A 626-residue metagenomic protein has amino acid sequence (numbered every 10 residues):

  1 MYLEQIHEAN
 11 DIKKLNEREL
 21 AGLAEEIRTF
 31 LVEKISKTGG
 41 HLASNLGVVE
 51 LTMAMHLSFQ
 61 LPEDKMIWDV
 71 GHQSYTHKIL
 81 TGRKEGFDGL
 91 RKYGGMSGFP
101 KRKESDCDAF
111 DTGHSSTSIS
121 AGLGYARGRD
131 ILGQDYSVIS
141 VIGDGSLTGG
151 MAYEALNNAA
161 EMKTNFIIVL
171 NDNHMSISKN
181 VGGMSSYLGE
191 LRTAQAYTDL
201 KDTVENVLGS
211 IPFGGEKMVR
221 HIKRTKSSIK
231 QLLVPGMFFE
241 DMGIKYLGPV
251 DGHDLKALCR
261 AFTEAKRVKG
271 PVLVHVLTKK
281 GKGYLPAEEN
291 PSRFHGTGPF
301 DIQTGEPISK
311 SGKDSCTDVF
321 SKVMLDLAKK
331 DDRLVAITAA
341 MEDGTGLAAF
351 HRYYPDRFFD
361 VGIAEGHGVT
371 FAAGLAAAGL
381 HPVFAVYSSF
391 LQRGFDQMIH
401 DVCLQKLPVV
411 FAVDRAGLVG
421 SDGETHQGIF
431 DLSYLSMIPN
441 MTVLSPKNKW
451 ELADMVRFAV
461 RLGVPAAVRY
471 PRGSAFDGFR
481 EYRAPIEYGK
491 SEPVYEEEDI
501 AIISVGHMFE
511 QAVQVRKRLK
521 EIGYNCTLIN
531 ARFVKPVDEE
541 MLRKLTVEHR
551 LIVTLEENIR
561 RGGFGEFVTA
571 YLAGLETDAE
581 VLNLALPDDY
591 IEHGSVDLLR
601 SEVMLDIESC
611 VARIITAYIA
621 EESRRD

Functional and structural regions predicted by a protein language model:
M1-T81, F238-R260, V268, V272-T278: N-terminal amphipathic, basic-rich helices that act as targeting or association modules
H41-M162, C316, R333-L334, T338-A339 (+1 more regions): Cofactor-binding active-site loop characterized by glycine-rich and histidine/acidic residues
K65, G270, T278-Q392, Q397-L407 (+3 more regions): Non-catalytic terminal/interface segments that mediate subunit docking, oligomerization, and allosteric communication
G86-M96, E161-M175, A196-D199, C403-R415: A glycine-rich helix N-cap at a beta->alpha junction
H174-F320: Long, well-ordered, tryptophan-enriched scaffold segments
M218-P286, P408-V413, L432-R483, I607-D626: Structural signature of the thiamine diphosphate
R260-T263, H295-G296, G305, S315-K330 (+4 more regions): Glycine-/acidic-rich phosphate or pyrophosphate-binding loops and their flanking alpha/beta elements
P299-Q303, P307-G312, G420-D422, T442 (+1 more regions): Peripheral docking tails and interdomain loops at the edges of cofactor- or intermediate-handling domains
